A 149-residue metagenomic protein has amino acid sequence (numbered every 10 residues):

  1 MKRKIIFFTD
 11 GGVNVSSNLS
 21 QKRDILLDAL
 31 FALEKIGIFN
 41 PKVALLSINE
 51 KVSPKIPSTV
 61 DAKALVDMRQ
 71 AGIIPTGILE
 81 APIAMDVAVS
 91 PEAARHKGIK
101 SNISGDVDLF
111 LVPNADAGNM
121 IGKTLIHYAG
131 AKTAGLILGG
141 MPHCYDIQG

Functional and structural regions predicted by a protein language model:
M1-I103, V107-P113, A117-G149: Anion-binding alpha/beta catalytic cores of soluble intermediary-metabolism enzymes, centered on
